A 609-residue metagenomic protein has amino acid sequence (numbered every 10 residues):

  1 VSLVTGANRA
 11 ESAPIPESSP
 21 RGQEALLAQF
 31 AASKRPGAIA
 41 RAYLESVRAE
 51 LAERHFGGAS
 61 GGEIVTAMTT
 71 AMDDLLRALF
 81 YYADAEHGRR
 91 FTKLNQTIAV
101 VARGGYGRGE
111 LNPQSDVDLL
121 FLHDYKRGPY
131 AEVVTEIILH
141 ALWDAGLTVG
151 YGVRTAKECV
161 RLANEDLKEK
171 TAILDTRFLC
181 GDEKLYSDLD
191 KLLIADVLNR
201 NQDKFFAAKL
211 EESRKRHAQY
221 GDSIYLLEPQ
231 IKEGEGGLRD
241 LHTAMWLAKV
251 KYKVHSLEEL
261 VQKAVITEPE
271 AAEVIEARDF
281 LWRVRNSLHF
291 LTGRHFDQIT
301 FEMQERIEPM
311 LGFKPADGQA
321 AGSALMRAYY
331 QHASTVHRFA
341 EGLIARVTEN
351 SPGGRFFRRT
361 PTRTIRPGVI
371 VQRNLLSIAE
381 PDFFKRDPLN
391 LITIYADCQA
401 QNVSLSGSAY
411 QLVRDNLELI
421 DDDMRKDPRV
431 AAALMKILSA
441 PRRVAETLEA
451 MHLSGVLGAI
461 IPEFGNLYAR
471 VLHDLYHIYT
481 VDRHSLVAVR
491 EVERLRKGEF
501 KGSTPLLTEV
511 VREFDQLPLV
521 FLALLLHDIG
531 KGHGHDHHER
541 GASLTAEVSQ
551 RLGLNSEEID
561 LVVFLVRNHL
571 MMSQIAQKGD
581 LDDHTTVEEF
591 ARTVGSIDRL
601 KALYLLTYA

Functional and structural regions predicted by a protein language model:
S2-L522, G532-A609: A nucleotide- and high-energy phosphate-metabolite-utilizing enzyme signature
L525: Walker B beta-strand of ABC/ABC-like P-loop ATPase nucleotide-binding domains, specifically the conserved hydrophobic
D528: Catalytic glutamate of the conserved HExxH
